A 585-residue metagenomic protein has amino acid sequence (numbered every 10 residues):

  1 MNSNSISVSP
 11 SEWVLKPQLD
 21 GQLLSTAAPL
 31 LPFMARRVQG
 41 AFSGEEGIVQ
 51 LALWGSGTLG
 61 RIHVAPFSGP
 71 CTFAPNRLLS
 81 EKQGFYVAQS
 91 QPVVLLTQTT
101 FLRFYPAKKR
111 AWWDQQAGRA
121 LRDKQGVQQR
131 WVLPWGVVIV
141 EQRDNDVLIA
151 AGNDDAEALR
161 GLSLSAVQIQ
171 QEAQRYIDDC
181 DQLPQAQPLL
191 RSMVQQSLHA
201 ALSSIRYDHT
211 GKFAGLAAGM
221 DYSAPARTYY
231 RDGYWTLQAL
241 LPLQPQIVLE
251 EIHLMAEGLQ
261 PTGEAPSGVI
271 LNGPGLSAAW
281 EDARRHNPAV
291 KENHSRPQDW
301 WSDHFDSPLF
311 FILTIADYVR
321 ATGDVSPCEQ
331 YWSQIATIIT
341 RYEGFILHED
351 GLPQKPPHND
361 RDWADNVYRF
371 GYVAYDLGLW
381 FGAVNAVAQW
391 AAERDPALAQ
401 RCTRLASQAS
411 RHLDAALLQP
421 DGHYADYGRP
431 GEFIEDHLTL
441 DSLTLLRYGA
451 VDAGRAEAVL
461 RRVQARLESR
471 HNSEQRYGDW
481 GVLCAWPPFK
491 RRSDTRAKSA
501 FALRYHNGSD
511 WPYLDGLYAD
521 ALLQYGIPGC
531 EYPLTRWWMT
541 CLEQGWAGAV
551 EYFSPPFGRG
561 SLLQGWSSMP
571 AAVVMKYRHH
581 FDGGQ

Functional and structural regions predicted by a protein language model:
M1-M193, A224-P225, R231-D232, P242-Q246 (+2 more regions): Terminal accessory carbohydrate-recognition/targeting modules of carbohydrate-active enzymes
L133, P184-T228, M255-S302, G344-G371 (+2 more regions): Extended glycan-interaction surfaces of carbohydrate-active proteins
G161-E172, Y176, A186-Q196, Q244-G258 (+5 more regions): Extended, well-ordered alpha-helical scaffold segments
A226-T262, A321, L440-A453, D515-P528 (+1 more regions): Alpha-helical support elements that line or immediately flank enzyme active sites and cofactor-binding pockets
R231-E257, P261-T262, R284-H348, R369-A386 (+2 more regions): Substrate-binding cleft of carbohydrate-active enzyme catalytic domains
D299, G323-Q330, Y368, Y375 (+4 more regions): A structural signal for alpha-helical segments
D303, S307-F310, P327, D376-L379 (+6 more regions): Structural signature of alpha-solenoid helical repeat junctions
D350, Q354, D365-E393, A399-L417: Internal metal/ion-chelating core segments
